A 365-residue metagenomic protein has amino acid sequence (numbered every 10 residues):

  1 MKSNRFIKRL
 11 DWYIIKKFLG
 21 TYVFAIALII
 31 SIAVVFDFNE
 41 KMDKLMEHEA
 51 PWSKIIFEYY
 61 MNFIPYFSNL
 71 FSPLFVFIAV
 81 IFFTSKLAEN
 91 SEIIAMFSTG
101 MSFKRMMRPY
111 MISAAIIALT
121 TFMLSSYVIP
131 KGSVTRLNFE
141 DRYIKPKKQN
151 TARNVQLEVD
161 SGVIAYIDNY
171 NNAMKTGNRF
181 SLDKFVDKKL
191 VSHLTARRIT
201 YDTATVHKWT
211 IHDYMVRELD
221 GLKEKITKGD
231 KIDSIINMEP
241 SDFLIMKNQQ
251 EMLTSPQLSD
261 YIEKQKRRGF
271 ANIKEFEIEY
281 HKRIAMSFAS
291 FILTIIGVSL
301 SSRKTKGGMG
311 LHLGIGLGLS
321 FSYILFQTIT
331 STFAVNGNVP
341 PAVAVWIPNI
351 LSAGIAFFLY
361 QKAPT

Functional and structural regions predicted by a protein language model:
M1-S161, N172, K189, D220-L222 (+1 more regions): Transmembrane alpha-helices
V159-Y214: Structural signature for solvent-exposed beta-strand/loop edge elements and short helix-capping sites, enriched
A196, K228-D230: N-terminal amphipathic/hydrophobic interface segments
D213-G221: Short solvent-exposed strand/turn elements
D233: The feature marks either
